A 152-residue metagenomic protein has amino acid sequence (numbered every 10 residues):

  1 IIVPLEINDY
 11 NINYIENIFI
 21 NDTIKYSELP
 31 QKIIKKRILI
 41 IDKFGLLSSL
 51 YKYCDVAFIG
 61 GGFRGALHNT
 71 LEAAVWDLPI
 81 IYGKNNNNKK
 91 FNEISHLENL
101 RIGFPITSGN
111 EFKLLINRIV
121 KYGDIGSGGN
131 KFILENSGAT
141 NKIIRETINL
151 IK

Functional and structural regions predicted by a protein language model:
I1-K152: Nucleotide-activated sugar donor-binding and catalytic core shared by glycosyltransferases and related lipid-linked
